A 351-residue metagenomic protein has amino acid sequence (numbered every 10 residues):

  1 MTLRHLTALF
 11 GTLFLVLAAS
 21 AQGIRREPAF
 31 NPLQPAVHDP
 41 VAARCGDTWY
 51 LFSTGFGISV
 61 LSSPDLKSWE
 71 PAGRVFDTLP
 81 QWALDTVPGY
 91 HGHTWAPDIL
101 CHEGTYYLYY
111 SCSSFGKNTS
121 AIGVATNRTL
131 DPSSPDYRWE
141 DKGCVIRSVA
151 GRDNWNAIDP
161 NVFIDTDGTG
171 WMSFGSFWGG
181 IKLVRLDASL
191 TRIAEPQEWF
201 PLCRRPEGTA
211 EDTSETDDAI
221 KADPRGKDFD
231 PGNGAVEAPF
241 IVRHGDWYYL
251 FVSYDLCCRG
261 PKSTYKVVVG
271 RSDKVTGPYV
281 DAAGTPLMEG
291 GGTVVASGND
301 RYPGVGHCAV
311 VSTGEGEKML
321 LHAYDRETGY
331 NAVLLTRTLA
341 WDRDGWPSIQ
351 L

Functional and structural regions predicted by a protein language model:
M1-H5: Positively charged n-region of N-terminal signal peptides that target proteins for export
A8-A18: Bacterial N-terminal signal peptides
S20-L351: Carbohydrate-active catalytic/glycan-binding domains of CAZyme proteins, especially the secreted or lumenal ectodomains
